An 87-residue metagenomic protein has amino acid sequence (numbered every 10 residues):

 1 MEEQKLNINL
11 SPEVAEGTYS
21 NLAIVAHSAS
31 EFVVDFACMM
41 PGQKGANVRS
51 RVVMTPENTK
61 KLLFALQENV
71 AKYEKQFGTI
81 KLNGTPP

Functional and structural regions predicted by a protein language model:
M1-E57, K61-P87: N-terminal intrinsically disordered, cationic/polar leader segments that include organellar targeting peptides
